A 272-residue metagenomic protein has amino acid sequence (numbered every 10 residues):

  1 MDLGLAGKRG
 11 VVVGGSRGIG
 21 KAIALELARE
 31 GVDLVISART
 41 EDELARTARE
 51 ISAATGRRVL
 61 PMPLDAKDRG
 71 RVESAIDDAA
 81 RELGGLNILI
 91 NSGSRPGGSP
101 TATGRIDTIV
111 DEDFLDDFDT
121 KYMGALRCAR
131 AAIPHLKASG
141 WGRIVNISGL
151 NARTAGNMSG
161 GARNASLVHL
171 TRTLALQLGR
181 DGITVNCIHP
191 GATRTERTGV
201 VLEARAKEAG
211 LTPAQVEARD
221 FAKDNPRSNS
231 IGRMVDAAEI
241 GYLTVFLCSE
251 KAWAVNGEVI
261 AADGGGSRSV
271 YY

Functional and structural regions predicted by a protein language model:
R9, S16-R17: Conserved glycine-rich cofactor-binding loop
G18, T103, R233, T244-V245 (+2 more regions): Short C-terminal tail/terminal secondary-structure segment of NAD(P)H-dependent dehydrogenase/reductase domains
D42, P63-A75, D111, A238-E239: The beta1-alpha1 cofactor-binding region of Rossmann-like NAD(H)/NADP(H)-dependent oxidoreductases
E73, S94-L115, A138, S159: Conserved mid-core segment of classical short-chain dehydrogenase/reductases
N87, D107-L126, V145, L167 (+1 more regions): Catalytic Tyr-X3-Lys loop
R95-P96, D111, R143-R180, G191-T193: Catalytic loop of short-chain dehydrogenase/reductase
P134, L176-Q177, W253: Alpha-helical segment proximal to the catalytic Tyr-Lys
G179, T184, V255-G257: Short, small/polar-rich loop/turn modules that mediate ligand/substrate recognition or access, typified
